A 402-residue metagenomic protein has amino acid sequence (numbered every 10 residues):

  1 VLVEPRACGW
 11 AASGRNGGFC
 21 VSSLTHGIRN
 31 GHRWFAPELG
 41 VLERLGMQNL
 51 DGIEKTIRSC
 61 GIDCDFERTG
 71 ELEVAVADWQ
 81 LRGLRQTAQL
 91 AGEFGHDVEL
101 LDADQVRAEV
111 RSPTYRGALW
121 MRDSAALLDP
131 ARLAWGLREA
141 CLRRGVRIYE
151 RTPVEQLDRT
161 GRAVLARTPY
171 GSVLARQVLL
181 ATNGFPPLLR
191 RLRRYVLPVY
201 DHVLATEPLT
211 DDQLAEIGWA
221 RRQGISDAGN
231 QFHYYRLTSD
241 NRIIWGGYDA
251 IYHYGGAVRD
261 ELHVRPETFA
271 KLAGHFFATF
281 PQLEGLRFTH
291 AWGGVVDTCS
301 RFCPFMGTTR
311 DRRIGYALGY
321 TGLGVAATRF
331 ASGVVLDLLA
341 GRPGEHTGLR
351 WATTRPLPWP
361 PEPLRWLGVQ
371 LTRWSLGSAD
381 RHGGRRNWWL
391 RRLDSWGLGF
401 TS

Functional and structural regions predicted by a protein language model:
V1-E4, L100, L180: Short beta-strand "acidic-cap" motif of Rossmann-like dinucleotide-binding folds
V1-R15: Glycine-rich FAD pyrophosphate-binding loop
R15-L45: Glycine-rich active-site loop/strand segments that organize a redox cofactor
G18-C20, D51, S59-E67, V154-A163 (+3 more regions): Active-site substrate-recognition segment that forms the wall of the catalytic cavity or substrate channel
H26-H32, K55-G136: Flavin (FAD/FMN) cofactor-binding and adjacent substrate-gating region of FAD-dependent oxidoreductase domains
P37, V41-K55, Q86, G136 (+4 more regions): A non-catalytic, amphipathic alpha-helix used as a structural packing/dimerization or gating element in enzyme scaffolds
R82-E93, P113-Q177, A181: Helical element adjacent to the flavin cofactor pocket in flavoenzyme catalytic cores
R310-G315, T321-S402: C-terminal lid/capping helical subdomain adjacent to the catalytic/cofactor pocket in oxidative enzymes
